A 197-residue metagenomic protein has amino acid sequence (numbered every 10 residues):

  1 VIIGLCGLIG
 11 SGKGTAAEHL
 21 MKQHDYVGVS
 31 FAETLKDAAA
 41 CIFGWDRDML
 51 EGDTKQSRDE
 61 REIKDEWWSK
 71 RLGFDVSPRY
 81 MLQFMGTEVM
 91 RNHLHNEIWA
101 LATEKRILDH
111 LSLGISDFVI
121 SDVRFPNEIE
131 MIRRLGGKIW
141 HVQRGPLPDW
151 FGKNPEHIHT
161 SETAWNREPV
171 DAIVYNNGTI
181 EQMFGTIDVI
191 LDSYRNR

Functional and structural regions predicted by a protein language model:
V1-I3, I115-S116: Pre-Walker A (Motif I) flank of P-loop NTPase domains
G4-G7, V119: Short hydrophobic/aromatic beta-strand immediately N-terminal to the Walker A/P-loop
C6-I9, A102, N127-R197: Small-molecule kinase domains that catalyze NTP-dependent phosphoryl transfer to phosphate-bearing small molecules
K13: Conserved lysine of the Walker
A16: Hydrophobic positions on the alpha1 helix immediately C-terminal to the Walker A/P-loop
K22-V29: Post-Walker A helix-loop "phosphate-sensing" segment adjacent to the P-loop in P-loop NTPases
E33-I115: ATP-dependent small-molecule kinase phosphotransfer cores that center on conserved nucleotide phosphate-binding segments
M81-G86, R91, L101-G152: ATP-dependent NMP and nucleoside kinases share a basic, alpha-helical "lid"
